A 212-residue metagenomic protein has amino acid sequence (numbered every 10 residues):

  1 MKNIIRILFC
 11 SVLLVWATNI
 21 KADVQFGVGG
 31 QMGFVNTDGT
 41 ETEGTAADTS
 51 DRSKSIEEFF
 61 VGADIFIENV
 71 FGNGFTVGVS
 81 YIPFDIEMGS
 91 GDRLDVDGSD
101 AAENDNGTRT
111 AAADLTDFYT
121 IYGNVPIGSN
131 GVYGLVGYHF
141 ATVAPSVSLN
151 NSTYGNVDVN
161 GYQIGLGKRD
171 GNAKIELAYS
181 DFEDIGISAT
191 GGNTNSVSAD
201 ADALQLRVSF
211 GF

Functional and structural regions predicted by a protein language model:
M1-Q25, F212: Cleavable N-terminal export/targeting peptides
I20-E87, F140, G211: Short glycine/proline- and aromatic-enriched beta-strand/turn motifs that initiate or cap beta-hairpins
D23-G27, F34, L166-N172, A199-F212: Outer-membrane beta-barrel "beta-signal"
Q25-G27, G74-T76, T120, G131-Y133 (+1 more regions): Membrane-spanning beta-strand positions in outer-membrane beta-barrel proteins
G30, V61-N69, V79, I121-I127 (+4 more regions): Residues on the lipid-exposed face of transmembrane beta-strands in outer-membrane beta-barrel proteins
G30-D38, Y81-E87, D117, I127-S129 (+4 more regions): Transmembrane beta-strands of outer-membrane beta-barrel pores
D38-D51, E87-D100, A141-D158, I185-S196: Outer-membrane beta-barrel translocator domains and adjoining extracellular loop/strand segments of Gram-negative
S53-A63, A113-Y119, T153-Y162, R169-G171 (+3 more regions): Residues that define the transmembrane beta-barrel architecture of outer-membrane proteins
